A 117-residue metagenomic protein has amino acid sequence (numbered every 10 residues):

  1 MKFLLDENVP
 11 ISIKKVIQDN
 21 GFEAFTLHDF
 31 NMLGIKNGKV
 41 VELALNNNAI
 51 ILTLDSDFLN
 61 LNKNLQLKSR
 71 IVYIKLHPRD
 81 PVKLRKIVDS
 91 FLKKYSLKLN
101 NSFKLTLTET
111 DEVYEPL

Functional and structural regions predicted by a protein language model:
K2-I11, E109-D111, E115-L117: Metal-dependent nucleic-acid phosphoesterase active-site entry motif
F3-N47: N-terminal first-folded block
L5, T53-L54, L76: Small/polar loops that bind or transfer phosphate-bearing groups
Q18-D19, D89-K94: Ribonuclease/tRNase effector modules and their secretory precursors
F25, L52, V72-I74, L105-T106: Hydrophobic/aromatic beta-strand patches that form the interior of the parallel beta-sheet core in alpha/beta enzyme
A44-N62: Acidic, metal-binding active-site segment of PIN/NYN-like and related structure-specific nucleases
L59-F91: Mid-chain, well-packed structural core segment of small domains
Y95-L117: Charged phosphate-binding loop/patch that engages nucleotide di/tri-phosphates or the phosphate backbone of nucleic
